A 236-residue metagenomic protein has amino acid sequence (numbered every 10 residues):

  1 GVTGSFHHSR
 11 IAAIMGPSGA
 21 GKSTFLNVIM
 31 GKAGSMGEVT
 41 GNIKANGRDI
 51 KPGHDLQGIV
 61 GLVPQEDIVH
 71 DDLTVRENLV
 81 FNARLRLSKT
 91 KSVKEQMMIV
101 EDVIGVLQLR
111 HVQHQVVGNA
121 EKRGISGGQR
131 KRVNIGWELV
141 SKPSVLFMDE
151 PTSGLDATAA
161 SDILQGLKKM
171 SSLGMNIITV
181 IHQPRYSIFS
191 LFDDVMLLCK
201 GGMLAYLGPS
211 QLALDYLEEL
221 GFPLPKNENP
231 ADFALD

Functional and structural regions predicted by a protein language model:
G4-H7, G31, E38-P52, A120: Conserved ABC transporter NBD signature motif
A12, S23-M36: Short, conserved post-Walker A segment of ABC-type ATPase nucleotide-binding domains
M15-S18: The feature captures the beta-strand-to-loop junction immediately N-terminal to the Walker
E66, D71-S88, I99: Q-loop/switch helix immediately C-terminal to the Walker
V80, E95-Q115: Conserved ABC ATPase "signature" region
E138-L139: ABC ATPase C-loop
L146-E150: Catalytic Walker B motif of ABC-type/P-loop ATPase nucleotide-binding domains
A157-T158: Helix N-cap at the start of a conserved alpha-helix in ABC-type nucleotide-binding domains
